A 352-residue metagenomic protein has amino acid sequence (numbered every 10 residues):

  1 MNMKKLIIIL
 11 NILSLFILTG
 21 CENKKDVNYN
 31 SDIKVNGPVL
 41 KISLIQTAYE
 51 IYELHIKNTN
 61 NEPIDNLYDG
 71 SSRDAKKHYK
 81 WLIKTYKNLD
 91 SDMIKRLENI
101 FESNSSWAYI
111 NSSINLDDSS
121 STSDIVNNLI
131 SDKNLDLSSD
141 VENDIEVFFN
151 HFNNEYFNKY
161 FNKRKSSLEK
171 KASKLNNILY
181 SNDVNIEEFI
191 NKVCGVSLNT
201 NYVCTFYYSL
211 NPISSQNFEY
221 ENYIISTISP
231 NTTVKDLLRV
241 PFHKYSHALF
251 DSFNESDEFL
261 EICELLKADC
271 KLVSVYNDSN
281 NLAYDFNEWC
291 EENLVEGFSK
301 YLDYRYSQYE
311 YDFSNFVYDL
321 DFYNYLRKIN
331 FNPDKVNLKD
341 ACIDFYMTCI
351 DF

Functional and structural regions predicted by a protein language model:
K4-N11: Sec-dependent signal peptide recognition, specifically the positively charged N-region followed immediately by
I17-G20: C-terminal motif of bacterial Sec signal peptides marking the signal peptidase cleavage site
D26-A108, F253-L320: Post-HExxH zinc-binding segment in Zn-dependent metallohydrolases
K84-S181: Long, mid-chain structured domain cores
Y160-F218: Auxiliary, metal-adjacent structural segments of Zn-dependent hydrolase domains
K171-Y180, I228, N280-F286: Second-shell loop/turn segments in exported
K235-S256: Active-site recognition of the HExxH zinc-binding catalytic motif
G297-F352: Pan-zinc metallopeptidase signature
